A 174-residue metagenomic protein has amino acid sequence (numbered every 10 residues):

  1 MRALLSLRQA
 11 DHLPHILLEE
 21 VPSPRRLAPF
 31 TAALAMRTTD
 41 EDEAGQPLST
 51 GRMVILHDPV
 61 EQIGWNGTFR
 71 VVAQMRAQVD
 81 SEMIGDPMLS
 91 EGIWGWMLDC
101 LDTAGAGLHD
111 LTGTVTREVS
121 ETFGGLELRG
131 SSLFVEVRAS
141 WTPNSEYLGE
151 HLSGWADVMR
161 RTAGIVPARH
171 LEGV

Functional and structural regions predicted by a protein language model:
M1-P24: Short, extreme N-terminal leader segments that mark the start of a protein/domain
H15, G51-H57, E118-R138: Aromatic/basic-lined ligand-recognition segments that form π-stacking hydrophobic pockets flanked by Lys/Arg to engage
A33-R76: A glycine-rich, hydrophobic loop/mini-helix early in the fold
E43-G45, E82-D86, E146-H151: Short, conserved charged micro-motifs
N66-S81, S131-W141: Glycine-rich, often proline-containing surface loops adjacent to acidic residues and nearby aromatics that form
V79-S81, G85, W96, G107-T112 (+2 more regions): Mixed-charge (acidic/basic) macromolecular-recognition segments
G85-G125: Short, internal acidic amphipathic alpha-helical interface segments that mediate docking to partner proteins
R138-V174: Mixed-charge, glycine-accented linear interaction segment located at domain edges/termini
